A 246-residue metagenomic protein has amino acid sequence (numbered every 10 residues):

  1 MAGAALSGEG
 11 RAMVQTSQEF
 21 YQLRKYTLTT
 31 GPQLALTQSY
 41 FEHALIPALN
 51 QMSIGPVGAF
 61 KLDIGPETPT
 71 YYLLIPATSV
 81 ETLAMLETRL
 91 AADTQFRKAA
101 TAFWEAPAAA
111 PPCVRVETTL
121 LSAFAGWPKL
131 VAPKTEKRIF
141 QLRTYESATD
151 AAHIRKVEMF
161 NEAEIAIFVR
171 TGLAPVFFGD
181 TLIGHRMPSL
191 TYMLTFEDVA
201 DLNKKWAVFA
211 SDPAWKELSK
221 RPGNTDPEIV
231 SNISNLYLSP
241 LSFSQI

Functional and structural regions predicted by a protein language model:
M1-R97, A102-W215, T225-I246: Short S/T/G/P-rich N-terminal loop/turn motif that feeds into the first structured element of a domain
